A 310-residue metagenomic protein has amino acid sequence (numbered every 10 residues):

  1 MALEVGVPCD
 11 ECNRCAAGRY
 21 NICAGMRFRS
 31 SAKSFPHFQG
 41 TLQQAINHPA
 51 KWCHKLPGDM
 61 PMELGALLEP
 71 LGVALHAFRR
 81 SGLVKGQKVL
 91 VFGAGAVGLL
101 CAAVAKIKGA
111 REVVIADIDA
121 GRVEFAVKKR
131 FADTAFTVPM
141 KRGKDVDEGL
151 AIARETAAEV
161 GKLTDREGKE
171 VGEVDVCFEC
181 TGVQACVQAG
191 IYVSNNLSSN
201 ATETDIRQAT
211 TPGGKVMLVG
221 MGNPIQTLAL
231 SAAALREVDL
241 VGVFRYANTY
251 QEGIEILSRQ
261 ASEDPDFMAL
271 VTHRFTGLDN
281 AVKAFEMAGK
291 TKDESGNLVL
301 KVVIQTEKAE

Functional and structural regions predicted by a protein language model:
M1-C53: Glycine-rich phosphate/adenylate-binding loop and adjacent beta-alpha elements of nucleotide- or dinucleotide-binding
P36-L42, G58-R80, F92-L100: A glycine-rich, Thr/Ser-enriched phosphate-binding loop motif common to dinucleotide/cofactor-binding enzymes
R79-V84, I107, K169-E170, Q208: Glycine-rich helix-loop-beta junction characteristic of Rossmann-like nucleotide cofactor-binding loops
V91-A94, K106-Y192: Adenosine-nucleotide cofactor-binding segment
I118-D119, G222, Y246: Residues in the short beta-alpha loop(s) of Rossmann-like NAD(P)-binding domains
F178-E179, Y192-I225, L240-V243: ADP-ribose/adenylate-binding Rossmann-like module
Q188-I191, S198-R207, A247, Q251-E310: C-terminal hydrophobic helical "lid"/dimerization subdomain of Rossmann-like NAD(P)H-dependent oxidoreductases
T211-V219, L228-A269: Rossmann-fold dehydrogenase core element
